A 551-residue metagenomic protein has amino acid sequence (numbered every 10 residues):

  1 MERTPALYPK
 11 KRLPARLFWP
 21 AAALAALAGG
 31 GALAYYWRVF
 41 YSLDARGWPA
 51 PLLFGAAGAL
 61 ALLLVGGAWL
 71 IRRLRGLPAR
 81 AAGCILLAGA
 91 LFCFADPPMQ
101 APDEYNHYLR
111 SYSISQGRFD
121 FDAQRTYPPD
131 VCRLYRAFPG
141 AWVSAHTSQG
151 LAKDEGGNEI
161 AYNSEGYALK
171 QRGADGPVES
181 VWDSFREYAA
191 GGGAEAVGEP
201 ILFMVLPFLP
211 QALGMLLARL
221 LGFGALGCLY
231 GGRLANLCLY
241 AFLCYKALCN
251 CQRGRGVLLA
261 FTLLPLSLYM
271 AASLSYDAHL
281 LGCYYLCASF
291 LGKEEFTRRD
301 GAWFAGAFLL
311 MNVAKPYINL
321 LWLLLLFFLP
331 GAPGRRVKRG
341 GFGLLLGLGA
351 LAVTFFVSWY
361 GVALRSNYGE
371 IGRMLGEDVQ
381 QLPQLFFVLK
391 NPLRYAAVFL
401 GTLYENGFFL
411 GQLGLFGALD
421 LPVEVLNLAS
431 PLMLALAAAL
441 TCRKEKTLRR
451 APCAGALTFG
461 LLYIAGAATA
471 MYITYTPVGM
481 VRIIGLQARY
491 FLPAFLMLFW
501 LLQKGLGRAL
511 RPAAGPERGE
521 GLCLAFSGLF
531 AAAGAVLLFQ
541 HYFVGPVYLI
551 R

Functional and structural regions predicted by a protein language model:
G29-A56, L351-A352, Y360-I371, A513-R551: Transmembrane helical bundles and short interhelical boundary loops of multi-pass, membrane-embedded
W48, S358-C442: Membrane-lumen/periplasm interface segments of multi-pass, membrane-embedded glycan/lipid transferases
G76, F223-L226, Y245-P265: Transmembrane-helix signature of polytopic, membrane-embedded enzymes that assemble or transfer cell-envelope glycans
R118-L229: Interfacial juxtamembrane loops and adjacent helix segments that form the catalytic/substrate-binding surfaces
C251, C287-W303: Membrane-interface transmembrane helices that cradle and orient dolichyl/undecaprenyl
G254, G334-G341, A438-L461: Membrane-interface helix-loop-helix junctions at transmembrane boundaries of multi-pass membrane enzymes, predominantly
Y269, D300-P316, L320-F327, A350: Membrane-interface alpha helices of multi-pass inner-membrane proteins
S273-L280: Short acidic/glycine- and proline-prone juxtamembrane loop motifs at membrane-interface regions of multi-pass membrane
